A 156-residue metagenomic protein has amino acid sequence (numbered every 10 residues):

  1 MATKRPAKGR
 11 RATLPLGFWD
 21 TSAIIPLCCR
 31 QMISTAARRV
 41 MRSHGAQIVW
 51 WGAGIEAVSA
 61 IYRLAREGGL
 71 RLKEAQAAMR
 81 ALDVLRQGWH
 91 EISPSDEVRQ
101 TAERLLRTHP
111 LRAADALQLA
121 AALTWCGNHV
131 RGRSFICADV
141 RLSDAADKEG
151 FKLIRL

Functional and structural regions predicted by a protein language model:
M1-A53, L64-A77, F151: Short, well-structured N-terminal submotif of metal-dependent ribonuclease cores
A2-P6, I92, R133, D147: Terminal alpha-helical segments
L16, V140-L156: Extended low-complexity acidic/polar segments
V49-I55, A114-L117: Aromatic- and histidine-enriched alpha-helix N-cap/loop-to-helix transition segments that scaffold the rims
G52-R107: Active-site-proximal, substrate-binding regions of enzyme catalytic domains and RNA-binding/basic surfaces
G88-R141, F151: Active-site neighborhoods of divalent-metal-dependent phosphate/nucleic-acid chemistry enzymes
